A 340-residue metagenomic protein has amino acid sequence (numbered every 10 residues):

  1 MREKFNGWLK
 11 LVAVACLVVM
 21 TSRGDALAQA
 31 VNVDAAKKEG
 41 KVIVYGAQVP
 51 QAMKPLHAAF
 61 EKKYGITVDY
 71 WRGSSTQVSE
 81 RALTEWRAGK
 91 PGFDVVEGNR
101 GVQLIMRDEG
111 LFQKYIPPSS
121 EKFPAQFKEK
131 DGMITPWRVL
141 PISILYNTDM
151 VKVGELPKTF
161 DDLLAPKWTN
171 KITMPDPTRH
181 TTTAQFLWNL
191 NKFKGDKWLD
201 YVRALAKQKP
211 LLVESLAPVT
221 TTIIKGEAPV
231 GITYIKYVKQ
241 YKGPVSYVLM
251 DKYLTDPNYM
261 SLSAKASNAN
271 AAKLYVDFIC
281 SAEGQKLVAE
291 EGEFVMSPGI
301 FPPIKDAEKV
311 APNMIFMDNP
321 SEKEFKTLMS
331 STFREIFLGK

Functional and structural regions predicted by a protein language model:
R2-A13, M20-D25: Bacterial N-terminal signal peptides that target proteins for export
L27-I43, E61-K62, A165-K167: Immediate post-signal peptide segment of exported/extracytoplasmic ligand-binding proteins
I43-H57, D69-W86, K90-E227: Extracytoplasmic ligand-binding site segments that recognize negatively charged/polar headgroups
G101-I105, I224-Y247: A ligand-binding cleft/hinge motif common to bilobed small-molecule-binding domains
A125, V139-L140, V202-A206, L212-V213 (+2 more regions): Periplasmic-binding protein-like
S143-M150, W188-N191, P257-N268, L287-V288: A bilobed periplasmic-binding-protein/Venus flytrap-type ligand-binding module shared by bacterial periplasmic
N170-T178, I279-F301: Periplasmic-binding protein-like
P303-K340: Extracellular/periplasmic bilobal clamshell ligand-binding domains
